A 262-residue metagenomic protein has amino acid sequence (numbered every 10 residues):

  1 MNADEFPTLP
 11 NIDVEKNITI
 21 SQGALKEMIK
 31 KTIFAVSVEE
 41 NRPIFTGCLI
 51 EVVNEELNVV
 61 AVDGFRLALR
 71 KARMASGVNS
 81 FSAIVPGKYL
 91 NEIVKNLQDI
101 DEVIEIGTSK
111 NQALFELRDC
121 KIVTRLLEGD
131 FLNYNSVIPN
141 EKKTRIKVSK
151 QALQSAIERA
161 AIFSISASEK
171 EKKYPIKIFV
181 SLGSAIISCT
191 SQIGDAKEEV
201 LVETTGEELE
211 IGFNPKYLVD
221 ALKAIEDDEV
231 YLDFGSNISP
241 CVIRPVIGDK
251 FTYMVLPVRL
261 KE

Functional and structural regions predicted by a protein language model:
M1-E262: Structural preference for solvent-exposed beta-strand-turn elements and adjacent flexible terminal/loop segments within
